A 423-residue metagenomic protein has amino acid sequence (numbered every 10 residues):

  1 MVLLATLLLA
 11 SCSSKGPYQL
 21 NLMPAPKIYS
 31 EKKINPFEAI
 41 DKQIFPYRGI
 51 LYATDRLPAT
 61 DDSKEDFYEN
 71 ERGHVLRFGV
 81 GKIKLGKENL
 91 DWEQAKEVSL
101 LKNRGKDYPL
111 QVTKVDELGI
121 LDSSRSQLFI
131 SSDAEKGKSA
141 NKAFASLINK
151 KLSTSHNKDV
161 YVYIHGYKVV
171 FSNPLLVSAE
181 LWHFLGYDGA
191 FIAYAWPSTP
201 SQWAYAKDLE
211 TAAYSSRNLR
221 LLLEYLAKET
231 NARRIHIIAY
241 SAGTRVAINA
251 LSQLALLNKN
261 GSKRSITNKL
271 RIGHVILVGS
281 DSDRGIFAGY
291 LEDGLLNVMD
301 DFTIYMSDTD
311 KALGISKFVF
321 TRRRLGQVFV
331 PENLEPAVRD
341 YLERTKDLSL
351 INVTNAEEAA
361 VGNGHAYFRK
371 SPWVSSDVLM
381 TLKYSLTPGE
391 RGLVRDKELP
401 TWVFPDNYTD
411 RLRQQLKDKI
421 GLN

Functional and structural regions predicted by a protein language model:
M1-L4: Sec-dependent signal peptide recognition, specifically the positively charged N-region followed immediately by
L8-S11: C-terminal motif of bacterial Sec signal peptides marking the signal peptidase cleavage site
P17-E135, S146, S153-S155, L175-A179 (+3 more regions): Lipolytic serine-hydrolase domain surface
D159: Alpha/beta-hydrolase fold active-site loops
V162-G166, Y240-S241: The conserved beta1-alpha1 loop
H165-G166, N249, G279: Short catalytic micro-motifs in class I SAM-dependent methyltransferases
V169-P174: Short substrate-entry loop that stabilizes the transition state in hydrolases
L219, A239-G243, A247: Gly/Ala-rich beta-loop-alpha elbow adjacent to hydrolase catalytic centers
